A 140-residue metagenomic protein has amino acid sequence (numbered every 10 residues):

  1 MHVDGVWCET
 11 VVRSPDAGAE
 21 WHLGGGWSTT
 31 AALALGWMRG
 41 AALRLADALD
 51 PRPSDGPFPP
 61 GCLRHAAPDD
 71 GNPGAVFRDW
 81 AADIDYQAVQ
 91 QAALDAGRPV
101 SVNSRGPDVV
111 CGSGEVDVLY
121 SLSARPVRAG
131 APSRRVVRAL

Functional and structural regions predicted by a protein language model:
M1, T29-T30, P73: Intrinsically disordered, low-complexity regions enriched in Ser/Pro/Gly/Gln/His and often acidic
M1-H22: Short aromatic-glycine-(Arg/Gly/Cys) micro-motifs in beta-strand/loop hairpins
V11-P15, A31, R125-A129: Generic structural motif
V12, S28, D108: Residue-level detector of functional hotspots within protein domains
A19-G36: A short, exposed loop/beta-hairpin motif centered on an aromatic-Gly-Thr core
W37-A42: Short amphipathic C-terminal alpha-helix that caps PH/PH-like domains
R44-L140: Short, mixed-charge low-complexity intrinsically disordered segments
